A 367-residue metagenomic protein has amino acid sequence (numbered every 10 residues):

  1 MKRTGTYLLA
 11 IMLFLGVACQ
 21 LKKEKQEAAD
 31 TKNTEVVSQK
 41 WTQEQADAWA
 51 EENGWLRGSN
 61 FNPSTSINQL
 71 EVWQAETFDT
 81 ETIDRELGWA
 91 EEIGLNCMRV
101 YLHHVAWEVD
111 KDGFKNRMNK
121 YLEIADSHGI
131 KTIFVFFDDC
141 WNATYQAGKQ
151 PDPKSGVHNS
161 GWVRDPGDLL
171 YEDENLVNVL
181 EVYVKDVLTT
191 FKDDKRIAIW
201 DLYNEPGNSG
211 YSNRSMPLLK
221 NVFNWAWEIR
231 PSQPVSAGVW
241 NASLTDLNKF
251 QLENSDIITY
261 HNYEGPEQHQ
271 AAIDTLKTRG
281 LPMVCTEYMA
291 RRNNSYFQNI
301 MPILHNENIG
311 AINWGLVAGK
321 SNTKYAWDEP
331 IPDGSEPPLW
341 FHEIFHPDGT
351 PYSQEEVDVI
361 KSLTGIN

Functional and structural regions predicted by a protein language model:
K2-A10: Sec-dependent signal peptide recognition, specifically the positively charged N-region followed immediately by
L15-A18: C-terminal motif of bacterial Sec signal peptides marking the signal peptidase cleavage site
Q20-E27: Bacterial lipoprotein signal-peptidase II cleavage site
E35-S255, H261, P266-E267, R279 (+7 more regions): Active-site mouth of glycoside hydrolases
N313-G315: Replace "adjacent to P-loop NTPase cores in ATP/GTP-dependent enzymes" with "adjacent to NTP-binding cores
Y325-P330: Structured C-terminal subdomain patch of bacterial secreted/periplasmic proteins
